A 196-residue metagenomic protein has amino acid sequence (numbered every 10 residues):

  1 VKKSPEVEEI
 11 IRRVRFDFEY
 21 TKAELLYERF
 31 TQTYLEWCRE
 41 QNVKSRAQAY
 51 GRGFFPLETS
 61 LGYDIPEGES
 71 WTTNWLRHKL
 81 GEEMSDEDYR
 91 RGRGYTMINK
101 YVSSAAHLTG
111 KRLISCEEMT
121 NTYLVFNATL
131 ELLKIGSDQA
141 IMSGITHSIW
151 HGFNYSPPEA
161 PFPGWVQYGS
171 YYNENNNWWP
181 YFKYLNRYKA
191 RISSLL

Functional and structural regions predicted by a protein language model:
V1-P66, W71-L196: Carbohydrate-binding surfaces of carbohydrate-active enzymes
